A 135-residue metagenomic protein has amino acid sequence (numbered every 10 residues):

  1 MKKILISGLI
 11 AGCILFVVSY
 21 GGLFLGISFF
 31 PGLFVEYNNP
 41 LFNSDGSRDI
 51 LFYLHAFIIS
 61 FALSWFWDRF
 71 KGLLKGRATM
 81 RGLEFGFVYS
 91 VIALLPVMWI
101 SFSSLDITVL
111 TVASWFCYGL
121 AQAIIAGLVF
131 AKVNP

Functional and structural regions predicted by a protein language model:
M1-P135: Juxtamembrane/disordered regions of integral membrane proteins
